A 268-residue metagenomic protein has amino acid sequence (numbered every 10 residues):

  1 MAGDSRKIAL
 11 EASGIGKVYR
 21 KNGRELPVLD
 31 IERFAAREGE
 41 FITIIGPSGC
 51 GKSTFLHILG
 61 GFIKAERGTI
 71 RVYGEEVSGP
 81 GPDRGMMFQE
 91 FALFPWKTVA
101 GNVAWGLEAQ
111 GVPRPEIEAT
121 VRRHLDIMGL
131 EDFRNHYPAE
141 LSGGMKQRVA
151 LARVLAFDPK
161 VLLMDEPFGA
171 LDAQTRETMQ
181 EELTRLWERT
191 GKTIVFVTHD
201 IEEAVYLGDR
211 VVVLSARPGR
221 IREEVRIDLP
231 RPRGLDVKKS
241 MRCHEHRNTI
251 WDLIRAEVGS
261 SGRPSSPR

Functional and structural regions predicted by a protein language model:
S5-A9, V18-I31: A short, flexible loop at the N-terminus of ABC-type nucleotide-binding domains that lies
I45-P47: The feature captures the beta-strand-to-loop junction immediately N-terminal to the Walker
G60: Helix-to-loop junction immediately C-terminal to a conserved catalytic motif
G68-P80: Conserved ABC transporter NBD signature motif
K97-W105: Short coil-to-helix segment of the ABC ATPase nucleotide-binding domain corresponding to the Q-loop/switch region
E108, P115-F133, R185: Conserved ABC ATPase "signature" region
H136-A139, F157: Conserved signature/switch motifs of ABC ATPase nucleotide-binding domains
L151: Hydrophobic anchor residue at the start of the ABC signature
